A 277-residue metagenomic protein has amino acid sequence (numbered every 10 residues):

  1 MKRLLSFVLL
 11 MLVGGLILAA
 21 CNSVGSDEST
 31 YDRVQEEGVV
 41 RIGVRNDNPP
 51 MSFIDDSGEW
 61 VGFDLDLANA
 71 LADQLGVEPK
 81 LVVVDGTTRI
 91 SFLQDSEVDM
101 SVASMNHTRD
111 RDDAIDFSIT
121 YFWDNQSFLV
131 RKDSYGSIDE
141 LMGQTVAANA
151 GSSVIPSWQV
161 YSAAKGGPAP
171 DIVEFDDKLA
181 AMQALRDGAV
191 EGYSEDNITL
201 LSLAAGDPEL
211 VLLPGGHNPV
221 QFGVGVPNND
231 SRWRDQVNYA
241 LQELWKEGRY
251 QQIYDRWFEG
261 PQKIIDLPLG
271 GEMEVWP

Functional and structural regions predicted by a protein language model:
I17-A20: C-terminal motif of bacterial Sec signal peptides marking the signal peptidase cleavage site
S23-E28, S153-I172, P208, L212-L213 (+1 more regions): Ligand-binding clefts/hinges and TM-proximal coupling segments of bilobed small-molecule sensing domains
G25-S104: Extracytoplasmic small-molecule ligand-binding "clamshell" domains of the periplasmic binding protein/Venus flytrap
Y31, I119, V130-V146: Flexible hinge/capping segments at coil-to-helix
V39-V44, D139-I155, P170: Short loop->beta-strand "edge-of-pocket" segments that line small-molecule binding or catalytic clefts across diverse
N46, F122-V130, N197, L201-L241 (+1 more regions): Periplasmic-binding protein-like
K80-S91, D133, I172-Q183, V220: Short helix-initiation/N-cap motifs at beta->coil->alpha
T88-S91, M105-D113, S157-V160, A184-N218: A ligand-binding cleft/hinge motif common to bilobed small-molecule-binding domains
